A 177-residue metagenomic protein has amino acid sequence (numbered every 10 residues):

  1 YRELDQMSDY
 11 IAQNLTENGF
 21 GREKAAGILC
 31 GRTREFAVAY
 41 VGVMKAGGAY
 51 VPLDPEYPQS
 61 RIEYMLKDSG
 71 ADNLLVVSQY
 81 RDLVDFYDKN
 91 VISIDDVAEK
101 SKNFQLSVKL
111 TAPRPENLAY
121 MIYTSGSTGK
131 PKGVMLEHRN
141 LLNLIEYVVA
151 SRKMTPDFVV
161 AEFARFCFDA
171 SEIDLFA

Functional and structural regions predicted by a protein language model:
Y1-L142, A150-K153: Carrier-protein-dependent adenylate-forming modules in NRPS/ANL systems
I28, N140, R152-A177: Conserved AMP-binding loop of ANL adenylate-forming enzymes
K102, P131-G133, L144-Y147, F163 (+1 more regions): Adenylate-forming
